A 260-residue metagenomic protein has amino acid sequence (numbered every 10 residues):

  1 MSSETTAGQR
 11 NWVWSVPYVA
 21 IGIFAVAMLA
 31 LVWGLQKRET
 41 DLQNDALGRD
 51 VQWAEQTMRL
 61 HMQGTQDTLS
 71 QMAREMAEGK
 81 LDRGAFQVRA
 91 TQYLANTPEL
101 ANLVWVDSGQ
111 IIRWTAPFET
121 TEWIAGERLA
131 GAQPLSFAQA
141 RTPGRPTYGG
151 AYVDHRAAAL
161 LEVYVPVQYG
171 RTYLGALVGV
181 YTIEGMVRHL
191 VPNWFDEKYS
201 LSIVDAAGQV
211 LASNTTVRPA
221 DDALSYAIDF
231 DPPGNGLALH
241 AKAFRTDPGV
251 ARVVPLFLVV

Functional and structural regions predicted by a protein language model:
M1-G8, A46, V180-E184, Y199-A207 (+1 more regions): N-terminal sensory and localization modules of signal-transduction and trafficking proteins
A7-F24, R252-L256: N-terminal signal-anchor/signal peptide hydrophobic helix marking the start of the first transmembrane segment
R10-V13, I23-L81: Juxtamembrane extracytoplasmic/periplasmic/luminal helical "stalk" adjacent to the first N-terminal
L69, T91, L100-W105, S200-S202: Short, hydrophobic-rich beta-strand element in sensory/regulatory alpha-beta domains
M76-K80, A90-P98, R141, V191-W194: Short regulatory alpha-helical segment in sensory/regulatory domains of signaling proteins that mediates
A95-P143, A151-A157, V210-V217: Extracellular/periplasmic ligand-sensing ectodomains of membrane signal-transduction proteins
R156-P192: Conserved beta-strands of PAS-like sensory domains
F195, S200, D205-V260: Extracellular/periplasmic juxtamembrane segments that couple receptor/chemosensory ectodomains to their
